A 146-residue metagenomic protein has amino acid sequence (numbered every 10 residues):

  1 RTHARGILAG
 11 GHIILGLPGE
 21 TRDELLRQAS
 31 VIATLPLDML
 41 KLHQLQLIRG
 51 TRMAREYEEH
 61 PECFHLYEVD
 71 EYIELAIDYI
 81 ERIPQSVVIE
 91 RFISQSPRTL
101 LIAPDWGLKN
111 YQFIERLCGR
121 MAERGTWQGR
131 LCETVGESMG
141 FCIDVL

Functional and structural regions predicted by a protein language model:
R1-A4, R27-V31, E71-E74, D78: Alpha-helical scaffolding segments of alpha/beta enzyme cores, especially the outer helices of TIM-barrel or partial
R1-I14: Radical SAM/AdoMet-radical enzyme domain recognition
R5, T34-L35, R82-I83: Alpha-helix C-cap/termination motif
I14-G19, L47-R49: Conserved radical SAM core fold
P18-T34, T99: Catalytic cores of alpha/beta
V31-L40, Q44: Intrinsically disordered, low-complexity linker/tail regions enriched in Pro/Ser/Thr and polar/acidic residues
M39, Q46-L146: Auxiliary Fe-S-binding modules of radical SAM enzymes
